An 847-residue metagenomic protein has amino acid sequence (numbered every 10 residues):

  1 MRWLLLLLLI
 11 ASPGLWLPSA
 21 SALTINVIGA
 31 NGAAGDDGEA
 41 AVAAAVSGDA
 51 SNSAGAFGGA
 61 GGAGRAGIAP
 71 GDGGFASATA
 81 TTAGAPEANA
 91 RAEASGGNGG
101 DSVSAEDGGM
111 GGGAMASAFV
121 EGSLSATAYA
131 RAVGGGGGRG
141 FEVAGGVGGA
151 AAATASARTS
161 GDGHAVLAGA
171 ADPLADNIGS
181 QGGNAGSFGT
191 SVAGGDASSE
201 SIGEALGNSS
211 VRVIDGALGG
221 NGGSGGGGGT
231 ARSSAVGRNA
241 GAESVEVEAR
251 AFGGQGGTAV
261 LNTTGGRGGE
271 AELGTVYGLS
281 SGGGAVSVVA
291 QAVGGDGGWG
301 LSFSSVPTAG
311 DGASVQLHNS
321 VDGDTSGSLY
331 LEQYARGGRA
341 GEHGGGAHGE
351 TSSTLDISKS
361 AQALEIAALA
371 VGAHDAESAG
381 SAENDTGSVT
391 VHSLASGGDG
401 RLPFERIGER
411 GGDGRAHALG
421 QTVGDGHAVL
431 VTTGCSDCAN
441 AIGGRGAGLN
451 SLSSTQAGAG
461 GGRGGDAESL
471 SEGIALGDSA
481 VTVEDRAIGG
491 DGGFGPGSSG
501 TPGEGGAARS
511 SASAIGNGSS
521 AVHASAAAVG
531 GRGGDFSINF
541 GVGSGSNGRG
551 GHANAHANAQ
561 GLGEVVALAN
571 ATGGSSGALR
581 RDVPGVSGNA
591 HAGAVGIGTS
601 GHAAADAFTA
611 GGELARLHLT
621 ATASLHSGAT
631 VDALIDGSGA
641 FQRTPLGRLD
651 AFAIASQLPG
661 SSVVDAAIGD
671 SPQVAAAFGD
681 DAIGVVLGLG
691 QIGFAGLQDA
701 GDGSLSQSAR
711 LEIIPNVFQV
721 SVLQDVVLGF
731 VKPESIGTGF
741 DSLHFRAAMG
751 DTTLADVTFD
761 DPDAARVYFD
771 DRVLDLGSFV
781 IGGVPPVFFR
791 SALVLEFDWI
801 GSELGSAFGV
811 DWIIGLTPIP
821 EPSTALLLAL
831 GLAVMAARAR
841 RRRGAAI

Functional and structural regions predicted by a protein language model:
L5-L15: Bacterial N-terminal signal peptides
L15-A22: Sec/Tat signal peptide C-region and signal peptidase I cleavage site
I25-A40, N52-F75, N89-G113, A128-A152 (+13 more regions): Glycine-centered low-complexity coil/loop motifs and glycine-rich tracts, especially the flexible linkers
A45-S47, T82, V120, G203-A205 (+11 more regions): Extracellular and analogous surface-interaction loops
T79, S117, T154, E200 (+7 more regions): Exposed aromatic-hydrophobic patches
L617-L619, D632-P818: Helix-boundary and membrane-interface capping/anchor signal
E821-R838: A short, hydrophobic C-terminal helix/tail in secreted or cell-surface proteins
A836-I847: C-terminal membrane-anchoring or membrane-association module
